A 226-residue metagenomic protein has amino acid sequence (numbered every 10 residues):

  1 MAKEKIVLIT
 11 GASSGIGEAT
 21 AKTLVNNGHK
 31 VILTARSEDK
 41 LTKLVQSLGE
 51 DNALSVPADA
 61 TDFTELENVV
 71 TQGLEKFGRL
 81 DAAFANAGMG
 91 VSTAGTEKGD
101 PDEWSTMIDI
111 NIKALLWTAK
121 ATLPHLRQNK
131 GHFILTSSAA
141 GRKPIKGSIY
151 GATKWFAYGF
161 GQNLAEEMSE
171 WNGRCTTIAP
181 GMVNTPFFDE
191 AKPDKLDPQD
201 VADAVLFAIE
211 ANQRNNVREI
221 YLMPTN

Functional and structural regions predicted by a protein language model:
S13-S14: Conserved glycine-rich cofactor-binding loop
N27-L44: Conserved glycine-rich Rossmann-like NAD(P)H-binding loop of the short-chain dehydrogenase/reductase
P57-V69, P101: The beta1-alpha1 cofactor-binding region of Rossmann-like NAD(H)/NADP(H)-dependent oxidoreductases
A94-T96, D100-S105: Substrate-binding pocket helix/loop in short-chain dehydrogenase/reductase
A119, T153-K154: Active-site helix of classical SDR
S138: Residue(s) in the substrate-gating loop at a strand-loop-helix junction that position the organic substrate next
G173, T177-I178, K192-N226: C-terminal helical subdomain
